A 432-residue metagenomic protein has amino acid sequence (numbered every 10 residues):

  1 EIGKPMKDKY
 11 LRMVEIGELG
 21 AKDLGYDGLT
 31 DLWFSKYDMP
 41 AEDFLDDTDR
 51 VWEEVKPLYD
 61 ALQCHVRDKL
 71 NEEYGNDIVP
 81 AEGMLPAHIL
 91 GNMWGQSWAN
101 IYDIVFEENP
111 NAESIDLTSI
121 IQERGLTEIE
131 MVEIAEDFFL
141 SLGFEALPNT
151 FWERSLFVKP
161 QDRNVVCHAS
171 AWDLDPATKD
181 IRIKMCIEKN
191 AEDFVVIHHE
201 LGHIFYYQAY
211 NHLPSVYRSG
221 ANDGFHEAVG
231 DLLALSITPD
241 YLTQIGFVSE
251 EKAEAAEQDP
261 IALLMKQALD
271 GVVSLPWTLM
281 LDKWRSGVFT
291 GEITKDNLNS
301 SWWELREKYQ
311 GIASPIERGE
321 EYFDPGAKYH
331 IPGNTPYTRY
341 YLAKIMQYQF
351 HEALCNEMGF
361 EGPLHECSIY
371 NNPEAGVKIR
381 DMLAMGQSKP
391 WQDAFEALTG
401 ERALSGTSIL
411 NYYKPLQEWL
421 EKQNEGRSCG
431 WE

Functional and structural regions predicted by a protein language model:
E1, D162-N190, I197, L201-Q208 (+1 more regions): Active-site scaffold of zinc-dependent metalloenzymes
E1-M6, M185-K189, H330-Y337: Extended, non-catalytic structural segments that build the interaction scaffolds of large macromolecular assemblies
E1-M6, Y10-G17, Y37, T48-Y59 (+4 more regions): Short amphipathic alpha-helical coiled-coil/interface segments
L11-K184, A253-A268, V273, P390: Active-site-proximal, well-structured secondary-structure segments within enzyme catalytic domains
G28-D31, Q96-E113, G125-E130, I134 (+6 more regions): C-terminal, non-catalytic "cap/extension" segments appended to globular domains
D31, S35, C186, Y207-L233 (+1 more regions): Post-HEXXH active-site segment of zinc metalloproteases
T48-L58, G220-Q258: Post-HExxH zinc-binding segment in Zn-dependent metallohydrolases
F139, G143, Y206-L213, I237: ATPase nucleotide-binding head domains, primarily ABC-like/P-loop NTPase cores
